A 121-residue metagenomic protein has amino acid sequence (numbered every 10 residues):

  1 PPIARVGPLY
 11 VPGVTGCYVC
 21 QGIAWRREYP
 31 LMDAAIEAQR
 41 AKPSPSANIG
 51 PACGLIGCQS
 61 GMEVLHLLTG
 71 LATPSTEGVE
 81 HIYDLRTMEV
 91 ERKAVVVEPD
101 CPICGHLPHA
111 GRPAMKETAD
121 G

Functional and structural regions predicted by a protein language model:
P1-G121: Glycine-rich phosphate/adenylate-binding loop
